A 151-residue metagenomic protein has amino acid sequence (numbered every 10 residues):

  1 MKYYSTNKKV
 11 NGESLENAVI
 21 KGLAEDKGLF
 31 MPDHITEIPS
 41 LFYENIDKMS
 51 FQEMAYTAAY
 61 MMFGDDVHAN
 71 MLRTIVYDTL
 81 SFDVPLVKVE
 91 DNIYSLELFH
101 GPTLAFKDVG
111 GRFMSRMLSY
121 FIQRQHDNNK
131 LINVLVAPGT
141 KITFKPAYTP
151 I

Functional and structural regions predicted by a protein language model:
M1-I151: PLP-dependent amino-acid enzyme catalytic core
